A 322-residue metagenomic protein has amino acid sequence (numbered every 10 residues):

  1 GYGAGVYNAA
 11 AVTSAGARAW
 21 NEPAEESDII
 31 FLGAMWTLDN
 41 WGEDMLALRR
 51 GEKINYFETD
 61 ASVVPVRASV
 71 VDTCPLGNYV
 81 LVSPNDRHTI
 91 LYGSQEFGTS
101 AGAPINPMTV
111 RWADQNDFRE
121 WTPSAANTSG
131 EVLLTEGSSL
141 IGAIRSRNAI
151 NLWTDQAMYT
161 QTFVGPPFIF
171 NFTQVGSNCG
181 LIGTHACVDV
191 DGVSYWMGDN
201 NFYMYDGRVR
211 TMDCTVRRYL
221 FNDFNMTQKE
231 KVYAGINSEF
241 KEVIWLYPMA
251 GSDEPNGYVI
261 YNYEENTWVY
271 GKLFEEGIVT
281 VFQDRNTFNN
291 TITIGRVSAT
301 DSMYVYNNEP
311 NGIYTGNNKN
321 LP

Functional and structural regions predicted by a protein language model:
G1-E26, Q115-E136, T215-Q228: Surface-exposed loop and turn segments in beta-propeller and other repeat-based domains that flank or scaffold
G1-V80: Surface-exposed assembly/interface segments
G1-Y2, A24-I30, A34-T37, S138 (+2 more regions): Beta-sheet repeat architectures centered on beta-propellers
R18-E26, P65-D72, N127-L134, F170-G176 (+1 more regions): A short beta-strand motif characteristic of beta-propeller blades
L48, L91-Y92, W153, Q161 (+3 more regions): Residue-level marker for isolated small/hydroxyl-bearing positions within beta-strands of beta-sheet-rich domains
K53-E58, E96-F118, D155-F163, D199-G207 (+2 more regions): Structural motif
A61-A68, R119-N127, P166-N171, T211-D213 (+1 more regions): Beta-strand initiation motifs
I150-G176: Surface-exposed extracellular loop regions of Gram-negative outer-membrane beta-barrel proteins
